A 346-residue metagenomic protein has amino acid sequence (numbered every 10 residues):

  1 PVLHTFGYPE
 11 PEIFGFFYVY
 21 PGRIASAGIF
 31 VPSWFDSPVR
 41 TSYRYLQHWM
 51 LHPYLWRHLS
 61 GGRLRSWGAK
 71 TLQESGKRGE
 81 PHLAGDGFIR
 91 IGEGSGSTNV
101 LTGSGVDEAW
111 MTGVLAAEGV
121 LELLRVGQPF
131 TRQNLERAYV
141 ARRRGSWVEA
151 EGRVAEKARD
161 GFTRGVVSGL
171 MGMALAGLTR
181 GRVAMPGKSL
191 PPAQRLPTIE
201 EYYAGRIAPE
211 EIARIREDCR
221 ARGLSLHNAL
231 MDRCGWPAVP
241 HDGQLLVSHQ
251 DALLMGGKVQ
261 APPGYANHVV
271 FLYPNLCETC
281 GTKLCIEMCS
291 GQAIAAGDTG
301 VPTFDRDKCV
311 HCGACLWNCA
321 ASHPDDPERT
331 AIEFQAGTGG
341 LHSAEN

Functional and structural regions predicted by a protein language model:
P1: Central beta-strand plus flanking loop segment that forms part of the substrate or channel wall within the catalytic
G7-T71, Q128: Conserved FAD/dinucleotide-binding core of flavoprotein oxidoreductases
P21-R23, H82-L101, S290: Short FAD-binding loop at a beta-strand-to-alpha-helix junction that anchors the flavin cofactor in diverse
S37, G79-H82, V100-E108, F130 (+2 more regions): Alpha-helix capping and helix-loop boundary segments enriched in small/acidic/polar residues
W67-H82: Acidic, polar low-complexity linker/tail segments
A84, R90-S97, A109-V120, L135 (+4 more regions): Extended, hydrophobic alpha-helical segments in both membrane/secreted and soluble proteins
G96-T102, V114, E118-G169, T303-D305 (+1 more regions): Active-site-proximal substrate-binding core of FAD-dependent oxidoreductases
V148-D298, N318-N346: Ferredoxin-type iron-sulfur electron-transfer modules and their immediate structural context
